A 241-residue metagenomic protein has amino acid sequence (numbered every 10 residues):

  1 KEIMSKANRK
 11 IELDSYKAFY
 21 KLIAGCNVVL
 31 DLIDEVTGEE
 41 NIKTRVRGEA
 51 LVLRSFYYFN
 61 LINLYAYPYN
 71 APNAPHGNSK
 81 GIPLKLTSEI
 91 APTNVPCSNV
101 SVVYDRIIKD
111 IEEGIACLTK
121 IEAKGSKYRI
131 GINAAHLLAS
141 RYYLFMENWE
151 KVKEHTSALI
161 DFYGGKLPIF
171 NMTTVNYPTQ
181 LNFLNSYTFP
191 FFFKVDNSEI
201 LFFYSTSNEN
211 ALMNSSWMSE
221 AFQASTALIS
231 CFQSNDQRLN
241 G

Functional and structural regions predicted by a protein language model:
E2-Y65, S98, A116-T119: Conserved, well-structured interaction surfaces
I23-C26, L30, Y104, I111 (+2 more regions): Inward-facing hydrophobic residues that define packing positions of alpha-helical scaffold repeats
D34, I62-N63, Y67-Y69, E122-A123 (+1 more regions): Short coil/turn linking the two alpha-helices of tandem helical-hairpin repeats
I62, I111-L118, S157-P168: Long, well-ordered core segments of solenoidal/helical folds
L64-D105: Short coil/linker segments at helix-helix boundaries
L118-L159: Aromatic- and glycine-enriched pocket-lining scaffold segments that form the walls of small-molecule binding clefts
E147, K151-G241: Hydrophobic-face positions in mid-chain alpha helices that act as interaction patches
